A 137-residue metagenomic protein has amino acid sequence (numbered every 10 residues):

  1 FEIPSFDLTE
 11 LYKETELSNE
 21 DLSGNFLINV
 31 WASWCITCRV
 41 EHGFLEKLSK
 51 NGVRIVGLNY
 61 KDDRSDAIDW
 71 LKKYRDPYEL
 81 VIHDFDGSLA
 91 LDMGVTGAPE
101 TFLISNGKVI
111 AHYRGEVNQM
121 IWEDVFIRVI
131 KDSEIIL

Functional and structural regions predicted by a protein language model:
F1, S133-L137: Non-globular targeting/processing and membrane-anchoring segments
F1-N19: N-terminal "domain-start" segment that seeds a small globular fold
S5, G24, G52, Y78-E79: A generic structural signal for alpha->beta connector loops
T9, I36, E46, I110: Nucleotide phosphate-binding site architecture
E16-R39, L45: Short active-site neighborhood of thiol/selenol oxidoreductases, capturing the structured segment around
L27-I28, I55, T101: Hydrophobic beta-strand anchors of alpha/beta hydrolase catalytic cores
R39-R75, F85-D92: Structural microenvironment flanking redox-active thiols in thiol-disulfide oxidoreductases
K73-P77, D84-I130: Thiol/disulfide oxidoreductase modules built on the thioredoxin-like
